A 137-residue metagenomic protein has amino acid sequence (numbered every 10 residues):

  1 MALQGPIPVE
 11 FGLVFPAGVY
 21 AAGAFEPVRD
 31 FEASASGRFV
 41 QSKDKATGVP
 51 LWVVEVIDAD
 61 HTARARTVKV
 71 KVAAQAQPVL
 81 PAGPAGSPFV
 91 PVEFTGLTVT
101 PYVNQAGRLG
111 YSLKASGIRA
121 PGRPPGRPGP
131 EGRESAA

Functional and structural regions predicted by a protein language model:
M1-A137: OB-fold and OB-like single-stranded nucleic-acid-recognition modules and their adjacent interaction interfaces
